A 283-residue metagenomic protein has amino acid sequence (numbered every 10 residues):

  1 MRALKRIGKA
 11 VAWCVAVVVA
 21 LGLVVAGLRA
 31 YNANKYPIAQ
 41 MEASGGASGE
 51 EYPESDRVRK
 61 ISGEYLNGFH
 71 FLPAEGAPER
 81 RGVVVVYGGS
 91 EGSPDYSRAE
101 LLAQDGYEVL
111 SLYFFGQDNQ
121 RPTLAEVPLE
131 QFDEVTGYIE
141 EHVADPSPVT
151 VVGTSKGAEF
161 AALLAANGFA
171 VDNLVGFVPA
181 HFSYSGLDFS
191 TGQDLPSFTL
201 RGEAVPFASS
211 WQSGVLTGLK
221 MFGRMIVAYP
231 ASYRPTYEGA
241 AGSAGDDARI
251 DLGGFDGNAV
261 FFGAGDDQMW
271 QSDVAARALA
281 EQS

Functional and structural regions predicted by a protein language model:
L28-E79: N-terminal cap/lid segment of alpha/beta-hydrolase-fold proteins
E79-G89: Short beta-strand element of the alpha/beta-hydrolase
Q104-N119: Conserved alpha/beta-hydrolase
P122-V143, L163: Alpha/beta-hydrolase active-site loop
V143-S155: Alpha/beta-hydrolase fold nucleophile elbow
V175-G254: Accessory cap/linker subdomain of secreted extracellular hydrolases
F255, F261-G263: Short beta-strand/loop motif that positions the catalytic acidic residue of the alpha/beta-hydrolase fold
Q268-R277: Conserved alpha/beta-hydrolase "acid-adjacent" motif
